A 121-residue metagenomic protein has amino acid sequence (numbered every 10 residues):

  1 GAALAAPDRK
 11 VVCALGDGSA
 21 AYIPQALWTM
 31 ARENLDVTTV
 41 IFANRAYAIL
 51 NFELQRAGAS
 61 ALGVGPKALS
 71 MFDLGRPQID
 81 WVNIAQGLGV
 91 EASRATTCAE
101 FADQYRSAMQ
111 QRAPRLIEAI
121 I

Functional and structural regions predicted by a protein language model:
A2-I121: Thiamine diphosphate
